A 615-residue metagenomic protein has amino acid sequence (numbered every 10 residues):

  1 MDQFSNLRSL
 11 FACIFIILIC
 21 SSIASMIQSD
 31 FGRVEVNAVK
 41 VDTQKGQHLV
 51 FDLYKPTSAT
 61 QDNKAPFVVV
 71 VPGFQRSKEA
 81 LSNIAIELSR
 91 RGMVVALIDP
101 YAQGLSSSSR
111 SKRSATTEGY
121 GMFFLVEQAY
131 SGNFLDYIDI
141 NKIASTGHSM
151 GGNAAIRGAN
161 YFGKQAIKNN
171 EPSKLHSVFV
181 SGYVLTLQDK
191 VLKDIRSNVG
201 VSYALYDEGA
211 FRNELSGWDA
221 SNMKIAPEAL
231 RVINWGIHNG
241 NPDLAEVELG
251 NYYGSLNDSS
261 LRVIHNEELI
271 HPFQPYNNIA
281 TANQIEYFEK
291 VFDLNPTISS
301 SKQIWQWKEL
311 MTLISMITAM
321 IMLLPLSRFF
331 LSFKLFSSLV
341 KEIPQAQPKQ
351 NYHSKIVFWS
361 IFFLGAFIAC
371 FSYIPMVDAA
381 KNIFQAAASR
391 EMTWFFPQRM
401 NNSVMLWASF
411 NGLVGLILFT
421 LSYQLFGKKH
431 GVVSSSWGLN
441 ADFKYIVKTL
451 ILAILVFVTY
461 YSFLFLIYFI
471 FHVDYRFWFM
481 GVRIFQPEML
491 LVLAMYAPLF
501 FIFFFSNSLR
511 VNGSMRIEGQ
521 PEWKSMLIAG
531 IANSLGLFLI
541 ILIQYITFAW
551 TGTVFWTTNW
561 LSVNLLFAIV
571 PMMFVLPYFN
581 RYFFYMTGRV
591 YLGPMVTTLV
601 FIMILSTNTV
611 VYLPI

Functional and structural regions predicted by a protein language model:
D2-D42, V50-D52: An N-terminal hydrophobic leader/cap segment in hydrolases
R8-I16, S315-A319, S360-L364, F410: Hydrophobic H-region at the start of alpha-helical membrane spans
I17-S21, I317-S327, Y461, F504 (+2 more regions): Alpha-helical transmembrane segments
S21-M26, L324-R328, A369-D378: Alpha-helical transmembrane segments of multi-pass membrane proteins
E35-W305: Soluble extramembrane regions of membrane proteins in the secretory/endomembrane system
K302-M316: Juxtamembrane/start-of-transmembrane alpha-helix segments at the extracytoplasmic/lumenal side of membrane anchors
I317-I361: Juxtamembrane interface at the cytosolic side of transmembrane helices
S360-I615: Alpha-helical transmembrane segments of integral membrane proteins
